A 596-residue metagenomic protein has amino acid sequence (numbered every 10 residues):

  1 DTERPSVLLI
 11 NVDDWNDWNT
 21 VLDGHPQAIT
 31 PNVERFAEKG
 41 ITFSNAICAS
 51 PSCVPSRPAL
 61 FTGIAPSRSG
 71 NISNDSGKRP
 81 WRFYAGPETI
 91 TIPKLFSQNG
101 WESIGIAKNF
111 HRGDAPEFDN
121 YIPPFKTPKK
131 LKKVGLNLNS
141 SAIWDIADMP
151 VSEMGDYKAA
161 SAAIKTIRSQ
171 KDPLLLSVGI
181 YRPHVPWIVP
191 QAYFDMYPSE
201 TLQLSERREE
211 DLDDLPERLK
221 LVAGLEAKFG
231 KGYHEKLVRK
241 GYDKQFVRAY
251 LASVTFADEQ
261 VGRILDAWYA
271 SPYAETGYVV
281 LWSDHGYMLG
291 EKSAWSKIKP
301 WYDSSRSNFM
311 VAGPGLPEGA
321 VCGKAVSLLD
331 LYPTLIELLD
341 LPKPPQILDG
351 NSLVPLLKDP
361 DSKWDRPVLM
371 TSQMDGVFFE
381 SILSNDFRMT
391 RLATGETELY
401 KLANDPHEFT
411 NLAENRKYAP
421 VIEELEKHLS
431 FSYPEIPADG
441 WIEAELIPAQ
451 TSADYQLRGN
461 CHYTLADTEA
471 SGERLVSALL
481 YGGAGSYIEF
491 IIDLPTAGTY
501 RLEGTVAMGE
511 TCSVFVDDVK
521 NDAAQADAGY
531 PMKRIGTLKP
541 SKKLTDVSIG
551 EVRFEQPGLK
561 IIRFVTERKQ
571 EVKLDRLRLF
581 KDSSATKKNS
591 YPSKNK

Functional and structural regions predicted by a protein language model:
T2-P5, D14-Q27, P124-K158, K165-P173 (+6 more regions): Active-site-proximal cap/lid insertion segments
D17-N19, S52-S56, S69-G70, G105 (+9 more regions): Short catalytic/ligand-binding loop motif for oxyanion handling, primarily in non-cytosolic enzymes, centered on
V21-G24, I41-I64, G105-P116, G179-H184 (+6 more regions): Short, solvent-exposed turn/loop segments enriched in Gly/Ser/Thr/Pro and often Arg
V21-R57, G63-I64, R68, G100-I104 (+4 more regions): Short, structured active-site-proximal loop/turn typified by the sulfatase FGly-forming signature C/S-X-P-X-R
A37, S97, L383: Anion (oxyanion) recognition and catalysis
T62-E153, Q191, K297, R366: Catalytic-site neighborhoods of secreted/periplasmic enzymes that process anionic sulfate/phosphate groups
E117-F118, P128, H285-E291, P317 (+5 more regions): C-terminal cap/loop subdomain of S1 sulfatases and analogous C-terminal strand-loop tails that border
E435-K596: Extracytoplasmic
